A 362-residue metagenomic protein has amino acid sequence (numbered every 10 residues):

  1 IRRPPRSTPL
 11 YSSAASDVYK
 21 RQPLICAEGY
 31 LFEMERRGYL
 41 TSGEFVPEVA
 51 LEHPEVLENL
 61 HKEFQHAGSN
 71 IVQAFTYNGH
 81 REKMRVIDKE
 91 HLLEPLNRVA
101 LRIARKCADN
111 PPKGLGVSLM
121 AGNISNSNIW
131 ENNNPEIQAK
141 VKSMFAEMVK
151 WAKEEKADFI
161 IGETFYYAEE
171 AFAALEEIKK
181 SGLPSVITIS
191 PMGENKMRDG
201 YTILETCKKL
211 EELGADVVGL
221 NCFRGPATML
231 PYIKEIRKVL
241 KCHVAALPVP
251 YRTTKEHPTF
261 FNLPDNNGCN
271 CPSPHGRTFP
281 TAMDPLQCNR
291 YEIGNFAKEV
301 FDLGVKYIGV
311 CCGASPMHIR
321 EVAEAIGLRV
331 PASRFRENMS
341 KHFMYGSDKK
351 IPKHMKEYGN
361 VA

Functional and structural regions predicted by a protein language model:
I1-A15, Y19: Single conserved hydrophobic/aromatic residue that forms the stacking wall/gate of nucleotide- or nucleobase-binding
S13-A362: Domain-level signal for soluble alpha/beta catalytic cores
